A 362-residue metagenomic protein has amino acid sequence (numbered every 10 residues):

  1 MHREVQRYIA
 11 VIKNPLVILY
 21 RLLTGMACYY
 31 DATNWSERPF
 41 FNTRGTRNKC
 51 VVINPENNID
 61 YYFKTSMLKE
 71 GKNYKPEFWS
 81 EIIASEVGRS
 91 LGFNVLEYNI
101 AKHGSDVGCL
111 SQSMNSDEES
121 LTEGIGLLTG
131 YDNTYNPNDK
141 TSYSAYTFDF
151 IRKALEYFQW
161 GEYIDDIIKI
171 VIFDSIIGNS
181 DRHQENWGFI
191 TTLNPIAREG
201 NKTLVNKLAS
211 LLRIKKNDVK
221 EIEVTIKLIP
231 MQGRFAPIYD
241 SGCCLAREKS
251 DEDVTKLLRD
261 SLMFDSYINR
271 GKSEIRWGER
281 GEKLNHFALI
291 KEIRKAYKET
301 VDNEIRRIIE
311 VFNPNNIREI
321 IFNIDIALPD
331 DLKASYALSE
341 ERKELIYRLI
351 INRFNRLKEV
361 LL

Functional and structural regions predicted by a protein language model:
H2, Q6-Y8: Low-complexity, intrinsically disordered or signal/transmembrane-proximal segments
V17-T134: Conserved ATP-binding subdomain of kinase catalytic cores across diverse folds
P76, N194-L362: C-terminal catalytic region of ATP-dependent kinase domains
M114-V171, R198-N206, S210-N217: ATP-dependent phospho-/nucleotidyl transfer catalytic cores
S180: Glycine-rich phosphate-binding P-loop
H183: Canonical protein kinase catalytic loop motif
W187-F189: Hydrophobic residue at the +6 position relative to the catalytic HRD Asp in the kinase catalytic loop
